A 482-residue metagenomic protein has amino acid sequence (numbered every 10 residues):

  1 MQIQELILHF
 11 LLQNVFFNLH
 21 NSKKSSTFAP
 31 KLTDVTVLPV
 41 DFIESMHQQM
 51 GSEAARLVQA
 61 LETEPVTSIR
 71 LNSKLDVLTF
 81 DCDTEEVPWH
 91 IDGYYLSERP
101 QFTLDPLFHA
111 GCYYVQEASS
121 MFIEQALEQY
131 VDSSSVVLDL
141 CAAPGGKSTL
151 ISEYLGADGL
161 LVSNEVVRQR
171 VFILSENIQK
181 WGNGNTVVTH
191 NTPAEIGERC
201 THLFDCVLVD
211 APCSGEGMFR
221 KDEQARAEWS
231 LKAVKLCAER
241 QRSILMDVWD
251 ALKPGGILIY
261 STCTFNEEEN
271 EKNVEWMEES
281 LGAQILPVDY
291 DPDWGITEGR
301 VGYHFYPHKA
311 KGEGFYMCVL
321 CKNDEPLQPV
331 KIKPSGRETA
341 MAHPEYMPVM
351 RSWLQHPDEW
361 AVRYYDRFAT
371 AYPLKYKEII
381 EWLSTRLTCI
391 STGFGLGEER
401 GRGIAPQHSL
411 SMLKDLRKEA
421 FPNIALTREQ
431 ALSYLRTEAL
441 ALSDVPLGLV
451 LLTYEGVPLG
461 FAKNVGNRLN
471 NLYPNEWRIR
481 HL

Functional and structural regions predicted by a protein language model:
H20, F28-F80, N323-L482: Polybasic, low-complexity RNA-engagement segments
S134-C141: Conserved class I S-adenosyl-L-methionine
P144-A157: Conserved SAM-binding loop of SAM-dependent methyltransferases across substrates and taxa, primarily the Class I
G156, L252-P254: Helix-to-beta-strand junctions that scaffold the AdoMet/dcAdoMet cofactor pocket in Class I SAM-dependent enzymes
V166-C200: S-adenosyl-L-methionine
Q169, C206-D247, C263-N270, D289-P292: Mobile active-site "lid"/loop adjacent to the S-adenosyl-L-methionine
E198-L208: A short acidic, Gly/Pro-enriched loop at the edge of an enzyme's catalytic core that lines a small-molecule cofactor
F204, E239, I257-Y260, T264-Y372: Class I S-adenosyl-L-methionine
